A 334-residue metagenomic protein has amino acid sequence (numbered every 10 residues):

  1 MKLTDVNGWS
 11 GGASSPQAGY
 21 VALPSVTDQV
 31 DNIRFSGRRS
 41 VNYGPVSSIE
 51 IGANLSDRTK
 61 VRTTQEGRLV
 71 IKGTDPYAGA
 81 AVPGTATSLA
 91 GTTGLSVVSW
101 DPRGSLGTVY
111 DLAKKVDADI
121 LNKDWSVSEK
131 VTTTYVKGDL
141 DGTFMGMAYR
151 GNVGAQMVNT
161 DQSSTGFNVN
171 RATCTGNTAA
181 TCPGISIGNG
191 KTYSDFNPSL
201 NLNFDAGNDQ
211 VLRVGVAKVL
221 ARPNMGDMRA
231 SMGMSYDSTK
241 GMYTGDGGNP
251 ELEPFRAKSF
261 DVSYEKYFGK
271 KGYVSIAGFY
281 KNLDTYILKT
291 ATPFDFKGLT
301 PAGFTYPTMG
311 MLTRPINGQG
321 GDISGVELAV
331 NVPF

Functional and structural regions predicted by a protein language model:
K2-S14: Extended, solvent-exposed segments with strong compositional bias
A13-A18, L112-I120, P307-L312: Short glycine/proline-rich turn/loop motifs
P16, Y20-T27: Outer-membrane beta-barrel pore domains
V26, M242, N249, E253 (+1 more regions): Outer membrane beta-barrel strand-and-loop segments of large Gram-negative receptors, especially TonB-dependent
V26-R34, S40-S105, A113-L283: Structural signature of Gram-negative outer-membrane beta-barrels, strongest in the C-terminal barrel of TonB-dependent
